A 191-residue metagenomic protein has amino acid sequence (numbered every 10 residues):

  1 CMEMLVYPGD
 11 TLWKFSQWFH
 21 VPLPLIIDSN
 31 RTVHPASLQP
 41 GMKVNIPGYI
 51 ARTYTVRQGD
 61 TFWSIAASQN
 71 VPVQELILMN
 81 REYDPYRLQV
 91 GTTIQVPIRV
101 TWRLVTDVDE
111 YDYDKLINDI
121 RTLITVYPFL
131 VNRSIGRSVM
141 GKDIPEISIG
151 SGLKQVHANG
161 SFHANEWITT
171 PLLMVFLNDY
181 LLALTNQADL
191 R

Functional and structural regions predicted by a protein language model:
C1-H20, M42-N70, T92-I94, I98: Primarily a LysM-type cell-wall glycan-binding module
Y7-G9, D28-P40, R57-G59, I77-V90: Short acidic, glycine/serine/threonine-rich helix-capping segments at coil-helix boundaries
T11-L12, F62-I65, R103-Y111, F162-H163: Second-shell loop/turn segments in exported
P24, Q74: Key DNA-contact positions within bacterial/archaeal DNA-binding proteins
E75, P97-V139: Short glycine- and acidic-rich boundary segments immediately preceding or forming the N-terminal edge of structured
P145-K154, S161: Short beta-strand-to-loop junctions in surface cap/lid or active-site-entrance loops
Q155-R191: Alpha-helical metal-binding/catalytic segments enriched in His/Glu/Asp
